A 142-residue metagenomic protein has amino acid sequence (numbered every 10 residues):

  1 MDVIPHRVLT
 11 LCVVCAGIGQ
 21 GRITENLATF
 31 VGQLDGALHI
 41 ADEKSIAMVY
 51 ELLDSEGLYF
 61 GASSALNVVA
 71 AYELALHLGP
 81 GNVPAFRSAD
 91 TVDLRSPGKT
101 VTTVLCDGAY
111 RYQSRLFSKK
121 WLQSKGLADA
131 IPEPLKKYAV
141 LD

Functional and structural regions predicted by a protein language model:
M1, S63-Y72, Y112: Short glycine/serine/threonine-rich phosphate/pyrophosphate-binding segments that cradle anionic phosphate groups
M1-A62, L116-D142: Active-site/ligand-binding loops adjacent to catalytic centers
S45, G108-Y110: Short, glycine-/Ser/Thr-/acidic-enriched flexible segments
A70-H77, T91: Active-site catalytic microenvironments for nucleophilic, acid-base chemistry
H77, R115-L116: Short glycine/threonine-rich loop-to-helix capping motif typified by GTGT followed within a few residues by an Asp-Pro
P80-D93: Intrinsically disordered, low-complexity domain-flanking/linker segments in eukaryotic proteins, enriched
N82, G98-T100: Nucleotide donor/acceptor-binding cores
T102-C106: Short beta-strand segments
